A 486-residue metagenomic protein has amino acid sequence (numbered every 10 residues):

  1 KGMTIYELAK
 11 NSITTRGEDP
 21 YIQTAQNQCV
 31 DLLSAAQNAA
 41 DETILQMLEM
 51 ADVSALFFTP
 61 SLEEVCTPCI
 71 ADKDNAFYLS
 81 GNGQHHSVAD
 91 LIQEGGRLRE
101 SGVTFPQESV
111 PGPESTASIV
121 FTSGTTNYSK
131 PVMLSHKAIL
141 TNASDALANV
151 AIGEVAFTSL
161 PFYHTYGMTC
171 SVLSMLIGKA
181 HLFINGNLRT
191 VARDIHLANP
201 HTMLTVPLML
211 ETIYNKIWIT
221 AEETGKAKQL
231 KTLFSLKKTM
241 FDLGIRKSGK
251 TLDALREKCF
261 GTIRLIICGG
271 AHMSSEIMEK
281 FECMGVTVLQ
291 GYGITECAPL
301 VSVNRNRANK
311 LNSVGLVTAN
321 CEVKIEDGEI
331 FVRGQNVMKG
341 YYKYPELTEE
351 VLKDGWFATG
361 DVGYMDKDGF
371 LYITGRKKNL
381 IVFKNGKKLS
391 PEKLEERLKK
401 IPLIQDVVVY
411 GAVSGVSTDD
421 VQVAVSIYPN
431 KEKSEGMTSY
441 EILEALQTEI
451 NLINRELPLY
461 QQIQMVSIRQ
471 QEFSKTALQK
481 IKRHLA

Functional and structural regions predicted by a protein language model:
G17-P20, G96-F121, Y128, V150-V155: Conserved pre-ATP/AMP-binding loop-to-beta segment of ANL
E18-L45, H136: Conserved AMP-binding/adenylate-forming core of the ANL superfamily
N27, A36, S61-P113, I217-A254 (+1 more regions): ANL superfamily adenylate-forming
L32-L33, A117-T141: Conserved AMP-binding A3 loop
L56-F58, K324-I325, G334, G340 (+1 more regions): AMP-binding/adenylate-forming catalytic core of the ANL superfamily
L140-V155, F162-D253: Conserved AMP-binding/adenylation subdomain of ANL enzymes
M203, K247, T251-L371, K377-L380 (+2 more regions): Conserved AMP-binding/adenylate-forming
V408-G411, N451-A486: Conserved C-terminal "lid"/linker of ANL adenylate-forming enzymes
